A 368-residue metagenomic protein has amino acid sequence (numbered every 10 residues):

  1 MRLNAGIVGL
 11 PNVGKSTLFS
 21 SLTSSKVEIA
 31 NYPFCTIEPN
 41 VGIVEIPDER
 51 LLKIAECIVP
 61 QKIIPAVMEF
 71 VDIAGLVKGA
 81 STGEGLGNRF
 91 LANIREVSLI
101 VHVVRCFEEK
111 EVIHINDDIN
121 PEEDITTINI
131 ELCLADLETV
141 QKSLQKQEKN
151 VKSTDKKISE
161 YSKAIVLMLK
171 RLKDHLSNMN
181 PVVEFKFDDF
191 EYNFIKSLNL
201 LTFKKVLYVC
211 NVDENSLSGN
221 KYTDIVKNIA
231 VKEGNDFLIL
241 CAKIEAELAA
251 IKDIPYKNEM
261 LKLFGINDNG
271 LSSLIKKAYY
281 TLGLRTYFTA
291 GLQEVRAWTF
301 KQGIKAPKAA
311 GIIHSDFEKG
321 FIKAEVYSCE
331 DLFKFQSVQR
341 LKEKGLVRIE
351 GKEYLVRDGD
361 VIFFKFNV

Functional and structural regions predicted by a protein language model:
M1-I113, E122, Q147: Conserved G1/Walker A P-loop phosphate-binding module
R2-V8, V13, F19, K146-L355 (+2 more regions): C-terminal-of-GTPase-core extension/linker across diverse P-loop GTPases
A30-N31, V112-N116, N220-Y222, I251: Short amphipathic alpha-helical segments
F34, D48-L51, I64-F70, E84-S98 (+7 more regions): Amphipathic alpha-helical transducer elements in NTP-driven molecular machines
G42-P47, A74-E84, R95-Y161, H175-F187 (+1 more regions): Conserved Switch II/interswitch segment of TRAFAC-class P-loop GTPases
